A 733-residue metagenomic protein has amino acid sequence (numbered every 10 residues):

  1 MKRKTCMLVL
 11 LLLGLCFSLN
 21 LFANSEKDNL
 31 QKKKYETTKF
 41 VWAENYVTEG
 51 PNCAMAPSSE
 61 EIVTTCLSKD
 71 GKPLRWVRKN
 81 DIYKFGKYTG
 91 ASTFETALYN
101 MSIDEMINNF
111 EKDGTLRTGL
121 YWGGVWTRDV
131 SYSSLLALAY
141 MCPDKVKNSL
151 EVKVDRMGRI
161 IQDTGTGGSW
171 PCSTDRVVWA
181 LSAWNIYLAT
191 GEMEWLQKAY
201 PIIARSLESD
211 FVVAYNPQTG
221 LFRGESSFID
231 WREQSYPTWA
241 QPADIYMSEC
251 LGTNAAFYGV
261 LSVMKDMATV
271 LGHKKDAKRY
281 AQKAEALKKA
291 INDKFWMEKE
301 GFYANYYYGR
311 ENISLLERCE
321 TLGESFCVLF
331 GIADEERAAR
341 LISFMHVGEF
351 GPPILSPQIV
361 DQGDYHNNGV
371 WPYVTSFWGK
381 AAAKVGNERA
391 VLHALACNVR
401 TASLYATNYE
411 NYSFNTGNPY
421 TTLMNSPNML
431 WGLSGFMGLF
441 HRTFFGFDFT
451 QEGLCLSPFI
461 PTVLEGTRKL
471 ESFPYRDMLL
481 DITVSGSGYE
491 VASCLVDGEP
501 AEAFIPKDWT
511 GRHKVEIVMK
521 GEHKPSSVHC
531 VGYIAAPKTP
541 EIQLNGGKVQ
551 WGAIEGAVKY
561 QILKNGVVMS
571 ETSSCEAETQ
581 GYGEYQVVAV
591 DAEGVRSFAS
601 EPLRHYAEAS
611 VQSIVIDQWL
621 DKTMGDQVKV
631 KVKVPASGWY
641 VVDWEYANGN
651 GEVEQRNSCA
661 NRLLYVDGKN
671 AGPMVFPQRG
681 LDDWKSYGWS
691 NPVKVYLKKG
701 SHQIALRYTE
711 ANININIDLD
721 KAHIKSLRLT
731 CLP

Functional and structural regions predicted by a protein language model:
V9-N20: Bacterial N-terminal signal peptides
V41, N45, K84-G123, K145-W170 (+6 more regions): Extended glycan-interaction surfaces of carbohydrate-active proteins
V47, G124-V130, S134-E225, C250-Y258 (+5 more regions): Aromatic-rich carbohydrate-recognition surfaces in CAZymes
G348, K384-N545: Non-catalytic C-terminal accessory modules of carbohydrate-active enzymes
A492, K559-I562, Q655, R662-L664: Short beta-strand elements bearing conserved aromatic residues within extracellular beta-rich modules
S527-E555, G594-E608: Pro/Thr/Ser/Gly-rich low-complexity, intrinsically disordered linker/stalk tracts
E578-S597: Beta-strand-rich modules
G581, E601-P733: Extracytoplasmic
